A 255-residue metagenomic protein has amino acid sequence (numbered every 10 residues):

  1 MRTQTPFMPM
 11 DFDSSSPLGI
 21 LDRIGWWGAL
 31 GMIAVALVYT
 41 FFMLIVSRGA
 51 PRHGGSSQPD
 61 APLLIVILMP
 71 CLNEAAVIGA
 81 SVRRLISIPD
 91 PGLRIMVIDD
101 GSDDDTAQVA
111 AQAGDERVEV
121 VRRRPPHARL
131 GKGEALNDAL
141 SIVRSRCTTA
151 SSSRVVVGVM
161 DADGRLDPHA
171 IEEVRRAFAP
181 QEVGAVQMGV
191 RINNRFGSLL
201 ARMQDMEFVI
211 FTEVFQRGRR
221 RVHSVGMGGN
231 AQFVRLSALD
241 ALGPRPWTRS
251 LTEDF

Functional and structural regions predicted by a protein language model:
M1-A61: N-terminal membrane-anchoring/stem segments of glycan-assembly enzymes
V46, R122-P125, R129-T148, R154 (+1 more regions): Long helical/loop segments within the catalytic core of UDP-sugar-dependent glycosyltransferases, especially the large
L63-V66, R94: Cell-envelope/extracellular polymer assembly enzymes that use nucleotide-activated donors
E74-V77, S102: Donor nucleotide-sugar binding loop of glycosyltransferases
R83-G92: Short, acidic, metal-binding catalytic loop of nucleotide-sugar glycosyltransferases
D99-Q108, R123-A128, R165: A conserved acidic beta->alpha catalytic loop
D105, V157-A177: Acidic donor-binding/catalytic loop of UDP-sugar-dependent glycosyltransferases, especially processive GT2
L251-F255: Acidic donor-binding loop at a coil-to-helix junction in glycosyltransferase catalytic cores that engages
